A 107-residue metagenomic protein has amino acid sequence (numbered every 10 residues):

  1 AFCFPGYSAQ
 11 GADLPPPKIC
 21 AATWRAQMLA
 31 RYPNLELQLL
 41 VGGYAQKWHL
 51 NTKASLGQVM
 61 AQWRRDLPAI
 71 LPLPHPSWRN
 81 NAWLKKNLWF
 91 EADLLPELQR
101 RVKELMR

Functional and structural regions predicted by a protein language model:
A1-R107: Glycine/proline-rich loop-helix segments at beta-alpha junctions forming the active-site rim of enzyme cores
